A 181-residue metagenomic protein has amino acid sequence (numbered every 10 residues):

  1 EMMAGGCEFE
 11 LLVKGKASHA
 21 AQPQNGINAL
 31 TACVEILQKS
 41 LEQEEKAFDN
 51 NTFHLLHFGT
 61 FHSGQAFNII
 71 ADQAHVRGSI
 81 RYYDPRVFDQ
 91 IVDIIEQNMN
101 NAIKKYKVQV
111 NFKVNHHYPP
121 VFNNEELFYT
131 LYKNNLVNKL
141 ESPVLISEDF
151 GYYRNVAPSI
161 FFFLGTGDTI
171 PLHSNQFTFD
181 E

Functional and structural regions predicted by a protein language model:
E1-N123, V144-L145, G151: Midchain, well-structured core segments that form catalytic/ion-binding scaffolds
E8-E10, Y132, L136-V137: Solvent-exposed, well-ordered amphipathic alpha-helical segments that flank/support binding or catalytic loops
T31, T52, T60, T130 (+2 more regions): Residue-identity detector for threonine
V110, N135-L140: A local structural motif
V121-N134: Short, low-order "capping/linker" segments at domain edges
K139-E181: Zn-dependent metallopeptidase/amidohydrolase metal-coordination segment
